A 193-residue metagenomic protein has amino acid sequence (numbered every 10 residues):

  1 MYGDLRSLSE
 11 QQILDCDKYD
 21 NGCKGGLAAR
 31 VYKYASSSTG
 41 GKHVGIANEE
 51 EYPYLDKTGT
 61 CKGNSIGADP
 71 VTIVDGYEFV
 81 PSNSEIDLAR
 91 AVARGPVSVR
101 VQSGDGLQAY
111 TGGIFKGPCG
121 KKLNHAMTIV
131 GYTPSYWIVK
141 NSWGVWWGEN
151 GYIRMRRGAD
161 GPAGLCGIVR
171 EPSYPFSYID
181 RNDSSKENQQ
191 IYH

Functional and structural regions predicted by a protein language model:
M1-H193: Catalytic-core signature of thiol
